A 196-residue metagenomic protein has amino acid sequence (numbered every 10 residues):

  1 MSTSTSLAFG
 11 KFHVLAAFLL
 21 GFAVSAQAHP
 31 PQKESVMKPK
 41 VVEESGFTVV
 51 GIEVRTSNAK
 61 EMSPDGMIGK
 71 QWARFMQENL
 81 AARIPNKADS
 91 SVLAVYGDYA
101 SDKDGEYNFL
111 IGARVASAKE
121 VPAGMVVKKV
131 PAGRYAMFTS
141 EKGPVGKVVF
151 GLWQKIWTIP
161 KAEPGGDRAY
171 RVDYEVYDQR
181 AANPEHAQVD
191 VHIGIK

Functional and structural regions predicted by a protein language model:
S2-L7, G21-K196: A solvent-exposed interaction/effector surface
H13-A23: Bacterial N-terminal signal peptides
